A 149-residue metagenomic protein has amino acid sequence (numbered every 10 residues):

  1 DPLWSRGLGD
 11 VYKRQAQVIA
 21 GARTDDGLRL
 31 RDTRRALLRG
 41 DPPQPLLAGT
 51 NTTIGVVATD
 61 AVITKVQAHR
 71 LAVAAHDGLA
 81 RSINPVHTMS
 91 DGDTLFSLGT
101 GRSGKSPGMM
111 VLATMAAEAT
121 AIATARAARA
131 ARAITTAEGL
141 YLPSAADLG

Functional and structural regions predicted by a protein language model:
D1-L8, Y12: Single conserved hydrophobic/aromatic residue that forms the stacking wall/gate of nucleotide- or nucleobase-binding
A16-R23, L112-T114, E118: Active-site pocket-shaping loop/turn-to-helix segments
Q17-A48, V66, G78, L140-G149: A sequence-level detector for low-complexity, Ser/Thr- and acidic-rich stretches
G40-S90, G104-A113: Hydrophobic alpha-helical bundle architecture
Q44, R81-T94, A131-L148: Flexible, glycine/charged-enriched surface loops at secondary-structure junctions
T94-R102: Short, conserved secondary-structure transition motifs
R102-G149: N-terminal charge/polar-biased segments
